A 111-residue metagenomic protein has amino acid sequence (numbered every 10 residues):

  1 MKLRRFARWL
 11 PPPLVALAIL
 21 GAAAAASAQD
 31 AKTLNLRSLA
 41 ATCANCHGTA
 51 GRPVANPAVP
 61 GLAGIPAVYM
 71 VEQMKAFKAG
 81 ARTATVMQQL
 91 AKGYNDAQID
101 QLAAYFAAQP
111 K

Functional and structural regions predicted by a protein language model:
K2-L14: Bacterial N-terminal signal peptides that target proteins for export
L17, Q73, R82, A91-K111: C-terminal capping alpha-helices of c-type cytochrome domains
A23-A25: N-terminal signal peptide c-region/cleavage motif recognized by signal peptidases
T33-L36, G51-A79, Q88-K92: Gly/Gly-Pro-rich "capping" loops immediately C-terminal to redox-active cysteine motifs in periplasmic/lumenal
A41-T49, L102: The canonical Cys-X-X-Cys-His
C46-R52, A107-A108: Detector for the c-type heme attachment site
